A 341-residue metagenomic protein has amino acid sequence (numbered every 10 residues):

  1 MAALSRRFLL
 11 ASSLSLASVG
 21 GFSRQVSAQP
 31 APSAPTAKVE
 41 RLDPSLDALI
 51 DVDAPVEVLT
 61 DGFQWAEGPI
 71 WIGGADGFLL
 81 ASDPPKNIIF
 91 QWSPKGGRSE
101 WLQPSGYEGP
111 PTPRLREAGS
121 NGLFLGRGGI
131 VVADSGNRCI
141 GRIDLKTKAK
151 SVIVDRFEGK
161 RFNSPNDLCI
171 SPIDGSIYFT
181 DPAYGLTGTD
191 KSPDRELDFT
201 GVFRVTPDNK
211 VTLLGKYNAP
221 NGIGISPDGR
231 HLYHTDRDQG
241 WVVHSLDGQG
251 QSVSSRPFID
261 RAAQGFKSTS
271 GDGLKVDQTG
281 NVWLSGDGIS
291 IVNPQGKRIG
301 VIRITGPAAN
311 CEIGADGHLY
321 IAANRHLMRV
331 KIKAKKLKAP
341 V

Functional and structural regions predicted by a protein language model:
A2, F8-A28: N-terminal export signals
R6-R7, N293: Alpha-helix termini
Q29-V341: Sequence-structural signature of mature extracellular/luminal beta-sheet repeat domains, prominently beta-propellers
